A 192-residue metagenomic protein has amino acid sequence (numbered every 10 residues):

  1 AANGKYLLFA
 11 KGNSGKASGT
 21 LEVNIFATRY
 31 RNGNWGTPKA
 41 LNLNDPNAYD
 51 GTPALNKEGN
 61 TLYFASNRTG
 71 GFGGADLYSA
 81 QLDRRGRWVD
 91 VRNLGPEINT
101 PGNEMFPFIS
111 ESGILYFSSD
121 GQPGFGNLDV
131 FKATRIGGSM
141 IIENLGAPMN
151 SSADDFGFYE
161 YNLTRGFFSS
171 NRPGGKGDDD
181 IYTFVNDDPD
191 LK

Functional and structural regions predicted by a protein language model:
A1-K192: Short, conserved micro-motifs composed of acidic
